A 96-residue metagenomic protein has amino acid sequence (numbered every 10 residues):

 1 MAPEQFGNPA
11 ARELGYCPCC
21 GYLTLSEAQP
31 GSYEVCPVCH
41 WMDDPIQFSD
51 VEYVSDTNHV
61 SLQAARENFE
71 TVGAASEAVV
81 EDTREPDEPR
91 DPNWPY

Functional and structural regions predicted by a protein language model:
M1-P9, V51-Y96: Short, intrinsically disordered terminal segments enriched in charged and Pro/Gly residues
A2-N8, C19-E27: Short, intrinsically disordered, charge-biased short linear motifs at domain edges
L14, Y33: Residues immediately within or flanking Cys/His clusters that coordinate Zn2+ in small zinc-binding modules
C17-C20, C36-C39: Short cysteine-rich clusters marking metal-coordination/redox-active sites
S26-E27, D44-I46: Short, non-ligating residues that shape and space the ligands of small metal-coordination modules and catalytic
V35, I46-F48: Compact nucleic-acid interaction/catalytic patches
